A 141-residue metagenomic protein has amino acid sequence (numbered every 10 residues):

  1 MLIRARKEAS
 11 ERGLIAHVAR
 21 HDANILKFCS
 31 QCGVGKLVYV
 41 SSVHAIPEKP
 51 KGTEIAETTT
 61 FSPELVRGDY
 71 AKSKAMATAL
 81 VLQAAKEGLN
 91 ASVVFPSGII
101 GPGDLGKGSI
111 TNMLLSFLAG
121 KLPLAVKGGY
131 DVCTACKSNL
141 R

Functional and structural regions predicted by a protein language model:
M1-R20: NAD(P)H-binding glycine-rich loop region in Rossmannoid oxidoreductase-like domains and their noncatalytic homologs
K7, F61-L65, N112-K137, R141: A conserved pocket-lining segment of Rossmann-fold NAD(P)-dependent short-chain dehydrogenase/reductase
G13, R20-Y70, S92: Conserved Rossmann-fold NAD(P)-dependent oxidoreductase catalytic core, especially the SDR/UDP-sugar
L14, D69-S73, D131-T134: The catalytic Tyr-centered alpha-helix of NAD(P)H-dependent dehydrogenases
V18-I25, S73-V81: Conserved catalytic Lys-bearing alpha helix of Rossmann-like short-chain dehydrogenase/reductases
S41, T78-P102: Conserved beta-loop-beta element that borders a ligand/cofactor-binding pocket
K49-E57, K107-S116: Short, flexible, mixed-charge acidic loops at enzyme active sites
V94-T111, K127: Substrate-access "cap/lid" subdomains that shape and gate the entrance to catalytic or ligand-binding pockets
